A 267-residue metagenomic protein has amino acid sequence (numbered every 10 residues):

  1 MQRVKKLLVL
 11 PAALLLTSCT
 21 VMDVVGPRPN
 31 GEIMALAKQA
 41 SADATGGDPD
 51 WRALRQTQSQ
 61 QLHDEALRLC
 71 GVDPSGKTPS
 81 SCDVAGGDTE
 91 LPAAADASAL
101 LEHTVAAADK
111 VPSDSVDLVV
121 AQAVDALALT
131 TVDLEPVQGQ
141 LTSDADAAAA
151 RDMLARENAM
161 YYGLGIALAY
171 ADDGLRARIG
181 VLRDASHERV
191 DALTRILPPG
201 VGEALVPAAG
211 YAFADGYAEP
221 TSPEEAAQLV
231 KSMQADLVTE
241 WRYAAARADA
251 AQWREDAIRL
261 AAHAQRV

Functional and structural regions predicted by a protein language model:
M1-V9: Bacterial N-terminal signal peptides that target proteins for export
R3, T20-V267: All-alpha RGS (Regulator of G-protein Signaling) helical domain and cognate RGS-like helical scaffolds
L15-S18: C-terminal motif of bacterial Sec signal peptides marking the signal peptidase cleavage site
